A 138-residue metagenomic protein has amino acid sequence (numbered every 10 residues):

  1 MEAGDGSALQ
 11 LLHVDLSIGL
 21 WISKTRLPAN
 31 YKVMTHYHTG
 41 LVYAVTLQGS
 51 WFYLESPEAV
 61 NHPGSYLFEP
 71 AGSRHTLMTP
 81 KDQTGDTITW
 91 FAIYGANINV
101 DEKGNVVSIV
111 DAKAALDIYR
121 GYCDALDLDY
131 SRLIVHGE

Functional and structural regions predicted by a protein language model:
M1-G19, N105-E138: A short, N-terminal "cap"/entry segment at the start of jelly-roll beta-barrel domains of the cupin/DSBH fold
G4-H13, I18-Y37, P70-R74: Conserved short histidine dyad/triad with adjacent acidic residue
L16-S17, F52-H75: Short acidic-glycine-tyrosine-enriched beta hairpin
S17-I18, D82-T84: Short strand-connecting beta-turns/loops that link adjacent beta-strands
K24-R26, S50, A92: Residue-level recognition of well-ordered beta-strand positions that form the cores of beta-sheet-rich folds across
P28-A29, Y37-S56: Glycine- and acidic-residue-biased ligand/ion/polar-headgroup-sensing regions
L67-F68, Q83-D101: A short hydrophobic beta-strand segment most commonly corresponding to one strand of the jelly-roll/cupin
T76-P80: Short, Lys/Arg- and Gly-enriched loop/turn segments at beta-strand edges
